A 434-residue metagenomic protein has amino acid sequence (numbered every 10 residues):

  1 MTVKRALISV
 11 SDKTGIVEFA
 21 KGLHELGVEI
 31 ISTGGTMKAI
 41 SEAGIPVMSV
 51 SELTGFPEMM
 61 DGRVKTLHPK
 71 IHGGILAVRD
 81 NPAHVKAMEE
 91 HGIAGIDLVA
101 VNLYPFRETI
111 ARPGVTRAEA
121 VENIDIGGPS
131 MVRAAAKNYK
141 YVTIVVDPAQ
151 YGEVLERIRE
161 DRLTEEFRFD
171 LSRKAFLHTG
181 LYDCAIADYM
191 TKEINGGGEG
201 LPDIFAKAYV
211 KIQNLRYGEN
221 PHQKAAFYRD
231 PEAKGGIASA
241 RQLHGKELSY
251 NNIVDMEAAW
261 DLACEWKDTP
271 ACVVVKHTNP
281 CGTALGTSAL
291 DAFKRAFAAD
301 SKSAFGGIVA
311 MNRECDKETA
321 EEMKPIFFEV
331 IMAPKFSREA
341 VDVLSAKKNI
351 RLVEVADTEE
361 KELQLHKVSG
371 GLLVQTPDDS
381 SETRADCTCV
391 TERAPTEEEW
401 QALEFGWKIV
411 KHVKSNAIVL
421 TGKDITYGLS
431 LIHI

Functional and structural regions predicted by a protein language model:
M1-L53: N-terminal glycine-/serine-/threonine-rich phosphate-binding loop
T2-I8, L98-V101, Y182-C184, K192-I432: ATP-dependent carboxylate/acyl-activation modules
L23-I30, K140-V142, F305-I308, I326-I331: Short active-site oxyanion
V28-I31, I45-P57, V99, T143-I144 (+3 more regions): Short hydrophobic/aromatic-enriched beta-strand-loop microsegments
G35-P105: Glycine-rich nucleotide/cofactor/substrate-binding loop typically near the N-terminus or early in the first domain
R79-I126, R133-A135, A394-E397: Active-site/ligand-binding-proximal alpha/beta "capping" segment
L103, R107-I110, I124-I126, V132-T164: N-terminal glycine-/lysine-enriched basic segments
P148-A149, E153-L201, I326: Non-catalytic interaction/clamp surfaces of large macromolecular machines
